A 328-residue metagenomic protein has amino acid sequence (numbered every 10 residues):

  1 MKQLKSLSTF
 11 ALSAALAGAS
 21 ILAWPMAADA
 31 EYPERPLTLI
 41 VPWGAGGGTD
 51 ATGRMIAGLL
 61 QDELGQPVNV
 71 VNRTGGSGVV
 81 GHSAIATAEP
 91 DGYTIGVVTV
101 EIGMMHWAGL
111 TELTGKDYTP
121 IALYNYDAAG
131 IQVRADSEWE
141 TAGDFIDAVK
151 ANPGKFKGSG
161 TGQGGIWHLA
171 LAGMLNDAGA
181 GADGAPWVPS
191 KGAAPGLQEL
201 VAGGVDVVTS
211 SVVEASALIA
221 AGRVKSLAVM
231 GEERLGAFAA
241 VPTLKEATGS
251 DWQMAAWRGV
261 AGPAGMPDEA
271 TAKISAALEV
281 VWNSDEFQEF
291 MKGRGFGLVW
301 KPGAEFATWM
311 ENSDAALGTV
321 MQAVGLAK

Functional and structural regions predicted by a protein language model:
K2-A15: Bacterial N-terminal signal peptides that target proteins for export
P25-A27: N-terminal signal peptide c-region/cleavage motif recognized by signal peptidases
D29-D117, K155, A180-V207, L298-K301 (+1 more regions): N-terminal (or domain-start) structured segment
E34-P36, D268-K328: An extracytoplasmic/periplasmic, membrane-proximal ligand-sensing/linker region
A57-Q61, L175, I219: Conserved hydrophobic residues forming the short capping helix/wall of the S-adenosyl-L-methionine
A84-Y93, W107-P195, L244-E246, W257-F290: Hinge/capping helix and adjacent helix->loop/strand transition within the periplasmic-binding protein
G96-I102, H106, A193, S210-A215 (+3 more regions): Beta->alpha turn/N-cap motifs
Y126, E214-N283, N312-A315, V320: C-terminal lobe and pocket-closing loops of periplasmic/extracytoplasmic Venus-flytrap solute-binding proteins
